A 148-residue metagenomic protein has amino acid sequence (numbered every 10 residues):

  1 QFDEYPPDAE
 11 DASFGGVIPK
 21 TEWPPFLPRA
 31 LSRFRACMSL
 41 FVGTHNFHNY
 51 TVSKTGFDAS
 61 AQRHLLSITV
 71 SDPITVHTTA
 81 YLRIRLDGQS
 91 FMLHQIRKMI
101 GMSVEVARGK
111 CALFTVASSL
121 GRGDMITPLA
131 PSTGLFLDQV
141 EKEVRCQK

Functional and structural regions predicted by a protein language model:
Q1-K148: Structured-RNA-binding interfaces characteristic of tRNA pseudouridine synthases
